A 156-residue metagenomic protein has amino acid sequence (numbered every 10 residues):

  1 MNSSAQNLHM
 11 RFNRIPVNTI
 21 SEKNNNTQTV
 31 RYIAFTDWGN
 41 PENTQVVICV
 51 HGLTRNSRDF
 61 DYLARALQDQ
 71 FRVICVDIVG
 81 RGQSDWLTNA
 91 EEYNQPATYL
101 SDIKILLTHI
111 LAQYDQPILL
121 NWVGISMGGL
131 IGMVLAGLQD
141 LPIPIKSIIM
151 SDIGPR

Functional and structural regions predicted by a protein language model:
M1-I48, D69-F71, A112: Alpha/beta-hydrolase fold catalytic core
V30, Q68, D115-P117, P142-I143: Short, well-ordered coil/turn elements that cap or connect secondary structure elements
T36-T88: Conserved HGGG/HGGXW glycine-rich cap/lid loop of the alpha/beta-hydrolase fold
C49, C75-V76, Y99, G124 (+1 more regions): Conserved SAM-binding loop
H51-R58, V79-Q83, Y93-N94, W122-V134: Short, conserved structural micro-motifs that define repeat-unit consensus positions and nucleotide-binding loops
I78-V123, Q139-L141: Active-site loop/oxyanion-hole signature of alpha/beta-hydrolase fold enzymes
P117-R156: Conserved hydrolase catalytic core segment
